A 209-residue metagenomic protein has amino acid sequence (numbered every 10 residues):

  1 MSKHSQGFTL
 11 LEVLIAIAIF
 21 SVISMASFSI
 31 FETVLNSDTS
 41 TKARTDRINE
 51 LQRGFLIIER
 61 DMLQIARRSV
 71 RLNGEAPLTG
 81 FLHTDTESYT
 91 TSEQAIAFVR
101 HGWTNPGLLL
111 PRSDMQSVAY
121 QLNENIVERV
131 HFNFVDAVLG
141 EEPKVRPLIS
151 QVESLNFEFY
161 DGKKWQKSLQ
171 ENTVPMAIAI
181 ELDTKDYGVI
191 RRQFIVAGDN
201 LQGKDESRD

Functional and structural regions predicted by a protein language model:
M1-F31: N-terminal single-pass transmembrane signal-anchor helix
I30-N133: Extracytoplasmic beta-strand-rich oligomerization domains located immediately C-terminal to a leader/signal peptide
R68, P147-F157: Structured surface patches comprising rigid loops and adjacent beta-strands/short helices at the edges of well-ordered
T90, L110-R112, K144-I149, E171-V174: A generic structural micro-feature
W103-L109, V135-V138, D186-R191: Short, surface-exposed beta-strand/loop "edge" segments at domain boundaries and coil↔beta transitions
M115-S117, P143-V145, G188-R191: Short, mixed charged/polar active-site loops that provide acid/base catalysis or chelate metal/phosphate cofactors
N133-P147: Short aromatic-glycine motifs in intrinsically disordered, low-complexity regions
N156-D209: Short linear sequence signals and composition-biased patches located at protein termini or domain-edge surfaces
